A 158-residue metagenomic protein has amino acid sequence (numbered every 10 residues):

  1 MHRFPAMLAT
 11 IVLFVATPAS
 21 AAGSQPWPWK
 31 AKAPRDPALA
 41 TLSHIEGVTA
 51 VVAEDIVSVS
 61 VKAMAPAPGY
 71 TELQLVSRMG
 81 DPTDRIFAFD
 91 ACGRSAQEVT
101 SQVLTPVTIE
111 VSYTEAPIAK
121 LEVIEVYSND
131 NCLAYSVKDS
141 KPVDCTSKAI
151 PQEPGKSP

Functional and structural regions predicted by a protein language model:
M1-L8: Bacterial N-terminal signal peptides that target proteins for export
F4, T17-A19, S60: Alpha-helical interaction segments
L8-A16: Bacterial N-terminal signal peptides
A21-P158: Exposed, flexible binding/inhibitory loops of compact, secreted disulfide-stabilized domains
